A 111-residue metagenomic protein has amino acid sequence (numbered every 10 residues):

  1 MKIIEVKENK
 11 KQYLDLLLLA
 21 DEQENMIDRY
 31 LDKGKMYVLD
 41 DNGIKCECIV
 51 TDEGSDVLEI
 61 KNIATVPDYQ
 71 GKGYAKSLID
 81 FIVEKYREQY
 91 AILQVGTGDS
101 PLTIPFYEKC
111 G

Functional and structural regions predicted by a protein language model:
I4-N62, V66, I79: Acetyl-CoA-dependent GNAT
I63-Q70, G98: A short, internal acetyl-CoA/4′-phosphopantetheine-binding micro-motif in the GNAT/acyltransferase core
Y69, G73-F81: Conserved acetyl-CoA pyrophosphate-binding loop and the N-cap/start of the following alpha-helix in GNAT-like
G73, Y90, G111: Short glycine-rich hinge loops at helix-strand junctions in the catalytic core of two-component histidine kinases
Y86-D99: Conserved GNAT acetyl-CoA-binding A-motif
S100-G111: Conserved active-site alpha-helix within GNAT-family acetyltransferase domains
